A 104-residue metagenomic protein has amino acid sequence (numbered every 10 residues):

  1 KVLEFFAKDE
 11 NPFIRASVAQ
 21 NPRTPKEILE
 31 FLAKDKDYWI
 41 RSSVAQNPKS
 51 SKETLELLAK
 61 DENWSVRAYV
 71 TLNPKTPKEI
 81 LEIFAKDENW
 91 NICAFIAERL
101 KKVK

Functional and structural regions predicted by a protein language model:
K1-K104: Alpha-helical scaffold segments
